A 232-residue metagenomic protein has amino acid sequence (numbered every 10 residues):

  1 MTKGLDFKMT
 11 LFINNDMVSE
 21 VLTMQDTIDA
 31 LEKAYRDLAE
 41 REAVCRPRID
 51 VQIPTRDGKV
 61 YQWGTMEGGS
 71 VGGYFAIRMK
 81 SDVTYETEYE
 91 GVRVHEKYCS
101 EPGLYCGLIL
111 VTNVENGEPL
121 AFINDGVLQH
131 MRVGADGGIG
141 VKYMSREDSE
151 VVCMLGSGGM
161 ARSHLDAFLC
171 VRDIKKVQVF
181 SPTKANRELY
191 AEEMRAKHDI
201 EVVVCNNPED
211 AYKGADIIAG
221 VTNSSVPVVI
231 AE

Functional and structural regions predicted by a protein language model:
T2-H130, G138, D148: N-terminal ligand-binding/catalytic initiation module
V21, A34-R41, M144, V171 (+3 more regions): Change "in soluble alpha/beta enzymes" to "in soluble alpha/beta proteins
Y85, E118, A161, S225-V226: Glycine-rich nucleotide phosphate-binding loop and flanking beta-alpha elements of Rossmann-like dinucleotide-binding
R132-C153, G159-V171: Short internal alpha-helix immediately C-terminal to a glycine-rich phosphate-binding loop in Rossmann-like
E150, K175, D216: Conserved acidic residues
M154-L155, F180, C205: Structural motif
V171-H198: NAD(P)-binding Rossmann-fold cofactor-contacting core
D199-E232: Rossmann-like adenosine-cofactor binding region
